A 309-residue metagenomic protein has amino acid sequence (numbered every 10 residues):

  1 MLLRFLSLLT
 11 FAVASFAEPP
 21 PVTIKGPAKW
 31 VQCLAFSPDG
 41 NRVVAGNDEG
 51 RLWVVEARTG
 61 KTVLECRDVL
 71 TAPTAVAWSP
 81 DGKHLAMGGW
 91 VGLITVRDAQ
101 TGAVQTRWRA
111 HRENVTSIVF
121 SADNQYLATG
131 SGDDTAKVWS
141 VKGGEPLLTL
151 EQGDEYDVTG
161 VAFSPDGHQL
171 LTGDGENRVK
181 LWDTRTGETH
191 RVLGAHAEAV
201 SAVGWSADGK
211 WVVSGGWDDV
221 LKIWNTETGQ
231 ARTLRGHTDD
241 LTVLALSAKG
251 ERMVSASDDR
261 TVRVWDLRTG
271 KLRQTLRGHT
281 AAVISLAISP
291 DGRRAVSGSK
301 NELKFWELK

Functional and structural regions predicted by a protein language model:
M1-L8: Sec-dependent signal peptide recognition, specifically the positively charged N-region followed immediately by
L8-A17: Hydrophobic h-region of N-terminal signal peptides that target proteins for export in Gram-negative bacteria
F16-K309: WD40-repeat beta-propeller superdomains and closely related acidic/aromatic-rich repeat-like regions
